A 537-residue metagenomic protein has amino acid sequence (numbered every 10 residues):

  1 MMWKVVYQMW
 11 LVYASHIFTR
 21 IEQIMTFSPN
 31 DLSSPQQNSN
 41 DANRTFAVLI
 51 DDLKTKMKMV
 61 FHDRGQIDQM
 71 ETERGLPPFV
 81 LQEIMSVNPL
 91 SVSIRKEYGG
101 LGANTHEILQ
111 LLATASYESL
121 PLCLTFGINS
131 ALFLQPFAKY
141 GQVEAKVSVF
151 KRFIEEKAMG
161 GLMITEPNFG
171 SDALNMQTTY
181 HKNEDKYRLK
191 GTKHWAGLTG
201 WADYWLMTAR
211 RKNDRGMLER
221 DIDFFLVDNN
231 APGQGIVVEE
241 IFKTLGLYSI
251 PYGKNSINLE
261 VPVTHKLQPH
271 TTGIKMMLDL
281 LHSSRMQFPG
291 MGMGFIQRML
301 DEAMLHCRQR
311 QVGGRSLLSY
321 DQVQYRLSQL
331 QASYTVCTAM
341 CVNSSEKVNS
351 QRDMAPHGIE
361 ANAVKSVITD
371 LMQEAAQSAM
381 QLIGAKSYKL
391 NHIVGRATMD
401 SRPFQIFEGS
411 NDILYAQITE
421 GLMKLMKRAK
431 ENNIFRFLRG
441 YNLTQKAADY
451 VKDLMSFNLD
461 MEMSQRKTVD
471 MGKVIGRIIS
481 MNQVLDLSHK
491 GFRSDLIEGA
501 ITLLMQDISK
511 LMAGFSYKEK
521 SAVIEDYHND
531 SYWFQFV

Functional and structural regions predicted by a protein language model:
W3-A131, Q135, Y140-E155, D453-V537: Amphipathic, small/basic residue-rich leader segments at the start of a protein or domain
T26-D31, A385-D453, M463-S464, S509-V537: Glycine-rich phosphate/cofactor-binding loops in nucleotide/flavin-utilizing enzymes
D68-Q69, Y334-V367, M380-Q381: C-terminal helix-coil-helix/basic helical segment that borders enzyme active sites and/or dimer interfaces and provides
E155-I164: A short, Trp-centered hydrophobic/proline-enriched beta-strand micro-motif
T178-H181: A structural signal for short hydrophobic beta-strand segments in well-ordered beta-sheet cores
T192-I236: A short core secondary-structure module
V238, F242-S333, R402-F407, N411 (+2 more regions): Glycine-rich beta->alpha junctions and the first turn(s) of the following alpha-helix
G294-Q297, D301, Y325-T338, N362 (+5 more regions): Generic structural signal for well-ordered, non-transmembrane alpha-helical segments in soluble/cytosolic regions
